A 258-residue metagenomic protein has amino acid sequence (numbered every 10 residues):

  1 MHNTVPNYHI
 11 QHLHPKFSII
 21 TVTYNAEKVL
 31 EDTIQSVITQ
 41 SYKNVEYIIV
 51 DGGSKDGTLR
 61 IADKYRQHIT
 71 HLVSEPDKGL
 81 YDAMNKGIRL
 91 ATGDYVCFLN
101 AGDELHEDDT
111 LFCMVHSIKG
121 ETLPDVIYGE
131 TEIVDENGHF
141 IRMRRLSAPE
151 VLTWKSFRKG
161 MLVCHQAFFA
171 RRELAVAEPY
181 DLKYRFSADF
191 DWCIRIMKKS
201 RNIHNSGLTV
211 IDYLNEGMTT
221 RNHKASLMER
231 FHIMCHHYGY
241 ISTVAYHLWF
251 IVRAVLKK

Functional and structural regions predicted by a protein language model:
M1-N222: Nucleotide-sugar donor-binding/catalytic module of glycosyltransferases that assemble extracellular/cell-envelope
M1-P6, F231, C235-K258: Membrane-proximal basic amphipathic "stem/tether" segments
R201, T209, Y213, T220-V244: Catalytic core of nucleotide-sugar-dependent glycosyltransferases
